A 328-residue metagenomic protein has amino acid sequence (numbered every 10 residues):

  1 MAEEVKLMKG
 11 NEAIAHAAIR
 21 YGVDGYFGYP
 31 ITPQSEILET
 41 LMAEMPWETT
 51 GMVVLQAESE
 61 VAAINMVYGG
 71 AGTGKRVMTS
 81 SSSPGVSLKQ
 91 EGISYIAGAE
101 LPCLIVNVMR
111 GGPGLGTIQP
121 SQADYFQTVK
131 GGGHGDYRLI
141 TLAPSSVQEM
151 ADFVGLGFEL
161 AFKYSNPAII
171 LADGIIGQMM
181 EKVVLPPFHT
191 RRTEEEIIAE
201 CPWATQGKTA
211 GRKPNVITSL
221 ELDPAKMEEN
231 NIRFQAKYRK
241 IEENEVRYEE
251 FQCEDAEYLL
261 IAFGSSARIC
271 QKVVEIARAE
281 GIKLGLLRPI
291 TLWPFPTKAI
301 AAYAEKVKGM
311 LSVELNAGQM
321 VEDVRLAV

Functional and structural regions predicted by a protein language model:
M1-G131, R138, S146: Thiamine diphosphate
M42-E44, S94-A97, G155-L160, L185-F188 (+3 more regions): Short, solvent-exposed amphipathic alpha-helical segments in soluble enzyme and RNA/protein-processing domains
A63-M66, F153, L292-A299: Structural motif
R110-G112, A172-M179, G264-S266, A317: Glycine-rich beta-alpha junction loops
I118, H134, A236-V328: Thiamine diphosphate
Q119-D173: Conserved thiamine diphosphate
S165-E250: Conformationally flexible catalytic loops at phosphate/diphosphate-handling active centers
